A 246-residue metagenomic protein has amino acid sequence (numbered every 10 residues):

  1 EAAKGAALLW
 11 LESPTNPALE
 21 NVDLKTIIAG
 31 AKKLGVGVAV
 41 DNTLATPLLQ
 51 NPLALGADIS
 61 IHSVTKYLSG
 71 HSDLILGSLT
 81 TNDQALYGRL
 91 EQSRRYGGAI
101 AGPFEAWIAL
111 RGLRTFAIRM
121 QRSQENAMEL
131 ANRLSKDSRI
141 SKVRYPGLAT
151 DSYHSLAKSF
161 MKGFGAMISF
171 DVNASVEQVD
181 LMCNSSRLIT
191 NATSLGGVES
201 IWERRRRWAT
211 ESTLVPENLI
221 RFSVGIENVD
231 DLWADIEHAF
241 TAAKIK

Functional and structural regions predicted by a protein language model:
E1-R139: Conserved PLP-enzyme active-site core in the AAT-like
L90, D180-R187, D235-F240: Short amphipathic alpha-helices in soluble, non-transmembrane regions that often serve as interface/regulatory elements
G97-G98, S185-G196, A239-K246: A common structural junction motif
A99, K142, G196-V198, E203-R205: Positively charged, small/polar-rich N-terminal and surface patches that mediate targeting and assembly and bind
A109-I118, G165-N173, I220-G225: Short, well-ordered beta-strand elements within core beta-sheets of diverse protein domains
R119, S200-K246: PLP-dependent enzyme catalytic core of the Aspartate aminotransferase-like
M128-R187, R206-L214: Conserved small-domain helix->loop->beta segment predominantly found in fold-type I
